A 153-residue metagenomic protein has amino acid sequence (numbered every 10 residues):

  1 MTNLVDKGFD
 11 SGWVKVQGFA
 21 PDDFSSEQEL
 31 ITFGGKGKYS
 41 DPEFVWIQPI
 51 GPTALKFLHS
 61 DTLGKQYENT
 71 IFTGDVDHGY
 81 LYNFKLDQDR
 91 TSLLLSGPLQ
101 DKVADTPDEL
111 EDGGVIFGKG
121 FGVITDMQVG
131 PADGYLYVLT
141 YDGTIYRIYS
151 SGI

Functional and structural regions predicted by a protein language model:
M1-G114, G122, S151: Beta-propeller domain segments
K119-T125: Short coil-to-beta transitions that initiate beta-strands within beta-rich domains
D126-I153: Blade-level signature of beta-propeller repeat domains, shared across WD40, Kelch, NHL, RCC1 and BNR/Asp-box propellers
